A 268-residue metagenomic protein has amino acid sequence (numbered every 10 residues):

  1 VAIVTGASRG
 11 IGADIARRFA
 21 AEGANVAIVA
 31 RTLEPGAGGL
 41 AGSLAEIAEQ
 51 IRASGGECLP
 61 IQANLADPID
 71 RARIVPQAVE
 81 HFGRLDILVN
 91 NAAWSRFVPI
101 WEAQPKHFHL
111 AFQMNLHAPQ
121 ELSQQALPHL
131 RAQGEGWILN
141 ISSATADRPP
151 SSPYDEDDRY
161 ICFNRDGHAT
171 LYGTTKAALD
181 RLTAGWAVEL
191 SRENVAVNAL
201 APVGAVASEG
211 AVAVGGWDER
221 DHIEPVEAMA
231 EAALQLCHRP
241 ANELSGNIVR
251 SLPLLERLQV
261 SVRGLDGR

Functional and structural regions predicted by a protein language model:
S8-R9: Conserved glycine-rich cofactor-binding loop
E22-E46: Conserved glycine-rich Rossmann-like NAD(P)H-binding loop of the short-chain dehydrogenase/reductase
G42, Q62-I74, P105: The beta1-alpha1 cofactor-binding region of Rossmann-like NAD(H)/NADP(H)-dependent oxidoreductases
P99-I100, H107-H109: Substrate-binding pocket helix/loop in short-chain dehydrogenase/reductase
S123-Q124, A184: A short, exposed helix-loop element centered on a Lys and neighboring polar residues
W137-R192, G204-V206: Catalytic loop of short-chain dehydrogenase/reductase
A177, R192, A199-L200, G216-R268: C-terminal helical subdomain
